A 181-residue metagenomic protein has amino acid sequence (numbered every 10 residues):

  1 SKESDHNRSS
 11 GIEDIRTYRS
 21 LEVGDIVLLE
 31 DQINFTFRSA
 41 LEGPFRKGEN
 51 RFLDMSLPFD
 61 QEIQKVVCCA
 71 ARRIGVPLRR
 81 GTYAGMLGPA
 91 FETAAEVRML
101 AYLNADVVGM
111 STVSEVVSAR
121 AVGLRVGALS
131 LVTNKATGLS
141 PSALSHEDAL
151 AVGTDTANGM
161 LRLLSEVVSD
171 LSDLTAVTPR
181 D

Functional and structural regions predicted by a protein language model:
S1-T137, E147-D181: Glycine-rich phosphate- or other oxyanion-binding loops that anchor nucleotides, phosphorylated ligands
